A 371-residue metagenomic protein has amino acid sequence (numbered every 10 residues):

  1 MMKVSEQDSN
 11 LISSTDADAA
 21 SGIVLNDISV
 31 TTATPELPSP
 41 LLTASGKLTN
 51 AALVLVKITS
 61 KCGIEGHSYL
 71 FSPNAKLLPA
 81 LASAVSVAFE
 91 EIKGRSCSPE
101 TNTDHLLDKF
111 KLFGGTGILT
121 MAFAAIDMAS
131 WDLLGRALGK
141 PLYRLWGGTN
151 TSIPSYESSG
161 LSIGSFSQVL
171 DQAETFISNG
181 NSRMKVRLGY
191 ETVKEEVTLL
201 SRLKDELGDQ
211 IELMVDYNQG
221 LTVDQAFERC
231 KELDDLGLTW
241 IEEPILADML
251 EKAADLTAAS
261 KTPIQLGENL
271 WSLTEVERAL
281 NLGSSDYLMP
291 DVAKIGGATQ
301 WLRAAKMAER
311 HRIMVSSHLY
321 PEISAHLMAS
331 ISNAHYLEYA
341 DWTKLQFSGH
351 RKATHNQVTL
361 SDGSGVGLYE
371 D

Functional and structural regions predicted by a protein language model:
K3-S13, I23, A33-P35, L48-L53 (+1 more regions): Flexible C-terminal active-site loop/helix
S14-I23, D27, T31, R136 (+2 more regions): N-terminal amphipathic alpha-helix/helix-capping segment at the start of soluble metabolic enzymes
G22-D27, T59-A137: Metal- or metallocofactor-binding catalytic centers and their adjacent structured scaffolds across diverse enzyme
T34-L42: Short Pro/Gly-enriched beta-strand edge/turn motifs at strand-loop
V56, G63, I126, G139 (+7 more regions): Conserved, mostly hydrophobic/aromatic
S68, S155-S159, M184-V186, L213-Y217 (+5 more regions): Hydrophobic faces of well-ordered beta-strands that scaffold small-molecule active sites in alpha/beta enzyme cores
R144-L145, N150-S260: Metal-dependent enolase-superfamily TIM-barrel catalytic cores that perform enediolate-based chemistry
D248-Y339: Catalytic alpha/beta core domains of metabolic enzymes, predominantly
